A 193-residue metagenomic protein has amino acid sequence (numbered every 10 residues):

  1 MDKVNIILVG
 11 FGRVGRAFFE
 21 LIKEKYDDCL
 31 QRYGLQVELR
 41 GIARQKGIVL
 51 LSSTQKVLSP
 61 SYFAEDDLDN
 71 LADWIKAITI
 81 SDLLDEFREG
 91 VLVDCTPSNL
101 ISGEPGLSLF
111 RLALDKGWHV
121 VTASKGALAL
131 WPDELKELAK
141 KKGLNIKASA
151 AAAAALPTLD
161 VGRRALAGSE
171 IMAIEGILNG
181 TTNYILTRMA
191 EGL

Functional and structural regions predicted by a protein language model:
M1-D115: N-terminal glycine-/serine-/threonine-rich beta1-alpha1-beta2 phosphate-ribose binding loop of Rossmann-like
F18-E20, L51-S59, P132-L135, T158-V161 (+1 more regions): Short acidic, glycine/serine/threonine-rich loops at helix termini
A43-I48, A152-A154, I177-N183: Glycine-rich beta-alpha junction loops
V57-S61, L138-K141, R164-A167, G192: Short, hinge-like loop/turn segments at secondary-structure boundaries
V91-D94, V121-A123, I146-S149, A173-G176: General beta-strand structural signal in soluble alpha/beta enzymes
S98-K116, A123-R163: Rossmann-fold NAD(P)-binding glycine/threonine-rich loop
G117-H119, G180: Glycine-enriched alpha-helix->loop->beta-strand junction motifs that scaffold or abut catalytic
R164-L193: Conserved anion/nucleotide-ligand pocket segment
